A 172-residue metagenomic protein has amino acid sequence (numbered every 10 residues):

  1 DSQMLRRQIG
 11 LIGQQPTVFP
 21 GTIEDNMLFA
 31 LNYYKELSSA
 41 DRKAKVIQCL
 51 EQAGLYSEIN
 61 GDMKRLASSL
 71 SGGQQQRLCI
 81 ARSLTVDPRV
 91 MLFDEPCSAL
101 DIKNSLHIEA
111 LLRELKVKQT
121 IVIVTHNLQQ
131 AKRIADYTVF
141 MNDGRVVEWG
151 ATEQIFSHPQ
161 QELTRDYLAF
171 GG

Functional and structural regions predicted by a protein language model:
S2, D25-D41, Y56: ABC-type ATPase nucleotide-binding domains, specifically the catalytic core motifs of the NBD
A40-N60: Conserved ABC ATPase "signature" region
R65-L70, Q74: Conserved ABC ATPase signature
D87: Conserved catalytic motifs of ABC-family nucleotide-binding domains
M91-D94: Catalytic Walker B motif of ABC-type/P-loop ATPase nucleotide-binding domains
W149-G150: ABC ATPase "signature
